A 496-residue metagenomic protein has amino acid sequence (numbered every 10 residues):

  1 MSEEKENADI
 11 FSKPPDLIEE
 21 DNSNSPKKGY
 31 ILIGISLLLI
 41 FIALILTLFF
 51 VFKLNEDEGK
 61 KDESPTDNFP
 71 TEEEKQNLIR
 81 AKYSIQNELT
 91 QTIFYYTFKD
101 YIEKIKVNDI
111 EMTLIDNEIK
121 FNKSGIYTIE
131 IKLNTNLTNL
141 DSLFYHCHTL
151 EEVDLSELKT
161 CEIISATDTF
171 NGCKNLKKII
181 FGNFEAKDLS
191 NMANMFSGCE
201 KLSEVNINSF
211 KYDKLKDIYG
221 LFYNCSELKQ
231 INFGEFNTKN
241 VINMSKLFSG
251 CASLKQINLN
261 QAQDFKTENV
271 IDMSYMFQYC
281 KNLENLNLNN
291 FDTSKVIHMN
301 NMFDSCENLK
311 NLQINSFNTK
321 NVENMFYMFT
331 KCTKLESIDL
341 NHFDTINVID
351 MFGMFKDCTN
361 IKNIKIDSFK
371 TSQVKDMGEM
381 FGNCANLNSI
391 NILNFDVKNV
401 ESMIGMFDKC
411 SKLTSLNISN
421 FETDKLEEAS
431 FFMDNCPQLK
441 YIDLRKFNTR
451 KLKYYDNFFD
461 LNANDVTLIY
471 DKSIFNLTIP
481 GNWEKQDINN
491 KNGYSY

Functional and structural regions predicted by a protein language model:
M1-S25: Intrinsically disordered cytoplasmic terminal tails of membrane proteins
K5-D9, G29-I45, F49-F50: Sec-dependent, cleavable N-terminal signal peptides
D21-I33, K53-L54: Extracellular juxtamembrane-to-transmembrane boundary of type I single-pass membrane glycoproteins
I33-L37, L48, F52, D57-Y496: Negatively charged
